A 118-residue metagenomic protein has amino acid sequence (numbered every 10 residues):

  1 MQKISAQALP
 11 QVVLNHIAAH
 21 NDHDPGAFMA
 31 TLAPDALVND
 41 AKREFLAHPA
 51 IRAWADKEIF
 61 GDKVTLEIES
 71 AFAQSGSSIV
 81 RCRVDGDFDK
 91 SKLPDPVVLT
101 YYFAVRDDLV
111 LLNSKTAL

Functional and structural regions predicted by a protein language model:
M1-G26, A30: Short, low-complexity N-terminal intrinsically disordered segments enriched in polar/charged residues
K3, R52-L118: A beta-strand edge to alpha-helix "cap/lid" segment located at domain peripheries
P25, L46-A47, G86: Glycine-centered small-residue hotspots that permit tight backbone geometry or close packing
P25-L32, P96-Y101: A general secondary-structure boundary signal
L32-D35, E58: Alpha-helix boundary/capping residues
D35-L46: A short gly/proline-enriched turn/hairpin at secondary-structure junctions
F45-A53: Short beta-edge strand/loop motif at the mouth of beta-sheet-based domains
